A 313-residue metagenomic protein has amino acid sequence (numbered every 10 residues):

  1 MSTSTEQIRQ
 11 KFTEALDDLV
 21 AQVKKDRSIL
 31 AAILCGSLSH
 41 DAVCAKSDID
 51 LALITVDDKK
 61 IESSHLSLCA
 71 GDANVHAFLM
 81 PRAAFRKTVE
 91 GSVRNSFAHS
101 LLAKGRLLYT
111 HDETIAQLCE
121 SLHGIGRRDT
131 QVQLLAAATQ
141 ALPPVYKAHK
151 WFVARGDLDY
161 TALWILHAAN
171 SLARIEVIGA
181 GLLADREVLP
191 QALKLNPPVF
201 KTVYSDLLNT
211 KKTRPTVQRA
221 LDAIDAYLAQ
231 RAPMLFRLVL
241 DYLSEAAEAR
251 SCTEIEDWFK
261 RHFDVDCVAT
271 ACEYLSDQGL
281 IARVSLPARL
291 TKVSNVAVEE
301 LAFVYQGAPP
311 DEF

Functional and structural regions predicted by a protein language model:
M1-T5, A52, R86-H99, D112-G124 (+4 more regions): Short charge-dense sequence patches
S2-I8, C69-D157: Conserved NTP/Mg2+-binding pocket subregion across the NTase superfamily
S2-L30, C35-S47, A52-K104: Metal-dependent nucleotidyltransferase catalytic core
R9-T13, V23-D26, R94-N95, H111-C119 (+5 more regions): Short, structured coil/loop segments at alpha-helix boundaries
L16-L19, V23, I29-L34, I49-I54 (+11 more regions): Generic hydrophobic secondary-structure signal
L34-A45, A77-E90, A103-A116, W164 (+3 more regions): Charged, low-complexity, helix/coiled-coil-prone segments
D129-P287, T291-S294, L301-F313: Conserved nucleotidyltransferase catalytic core and NTase-mimicking acidic/glycine-rich helix/loop elements in nucleic
